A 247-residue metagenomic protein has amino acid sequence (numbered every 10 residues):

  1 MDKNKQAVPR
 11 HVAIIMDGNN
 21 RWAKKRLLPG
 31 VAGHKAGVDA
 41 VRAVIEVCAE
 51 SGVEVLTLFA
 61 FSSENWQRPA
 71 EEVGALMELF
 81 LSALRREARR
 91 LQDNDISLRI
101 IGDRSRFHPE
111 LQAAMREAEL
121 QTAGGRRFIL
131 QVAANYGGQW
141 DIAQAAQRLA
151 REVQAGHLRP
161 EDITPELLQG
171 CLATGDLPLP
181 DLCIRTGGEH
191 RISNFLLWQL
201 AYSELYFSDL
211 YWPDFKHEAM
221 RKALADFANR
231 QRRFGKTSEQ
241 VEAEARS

Functional and structural regions predicted by a protein language model:
M1-S247: Flexible, compositionally biased loop and terminal segments
